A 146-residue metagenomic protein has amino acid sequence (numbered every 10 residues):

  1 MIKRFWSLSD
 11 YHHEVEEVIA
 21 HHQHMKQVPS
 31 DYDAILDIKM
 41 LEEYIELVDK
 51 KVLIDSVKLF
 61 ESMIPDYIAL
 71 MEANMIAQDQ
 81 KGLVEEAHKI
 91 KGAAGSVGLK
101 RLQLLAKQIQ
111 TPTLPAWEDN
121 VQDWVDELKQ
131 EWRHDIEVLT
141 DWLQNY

Functional and structural regions predicted by a protein language model:
M1-E85, K89-Y146: Two-component system phosphorelay core
